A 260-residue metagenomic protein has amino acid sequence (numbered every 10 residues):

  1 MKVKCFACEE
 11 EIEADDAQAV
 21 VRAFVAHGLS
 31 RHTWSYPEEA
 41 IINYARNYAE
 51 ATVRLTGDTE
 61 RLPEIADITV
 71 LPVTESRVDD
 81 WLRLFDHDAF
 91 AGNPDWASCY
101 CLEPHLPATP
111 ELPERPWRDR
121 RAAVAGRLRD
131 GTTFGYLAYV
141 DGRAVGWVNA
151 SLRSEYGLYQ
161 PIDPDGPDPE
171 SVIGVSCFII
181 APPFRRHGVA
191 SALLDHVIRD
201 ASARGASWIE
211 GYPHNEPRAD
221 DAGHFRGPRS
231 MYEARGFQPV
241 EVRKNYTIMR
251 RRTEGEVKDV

Functional and structural regions predicted by a protein language model:
M1-L62: Metal-centered catalytic cores of metalloenzymes
V3, I173, S230: Cys/His-enriched microdomains
G57-L106, V260: Conserved N-terminal entry element of GNAT/NAT acetyltransferase domains
G92-D95, A123-D130, Y139, R143-F178 (+2 more regions): Conserved acyl-donor/pantetheine-binding loop and adjacent beta-alpha core of acyl/acetyltransferases and related
D95-F134: Active-site rim helix/loop that mediates acceptor-substrate recognition in acyltransferases
V175-I180, R186-A203: Conserved acetyl-CoA-binding loop-helix of GNAT-fold acetyltransferases
L194, A201-A222: Conserved GNAT acetyl-CoA-binding A-motif
A222-V260: C-terminal "cap" of GNAT-fold acetyltransferases
